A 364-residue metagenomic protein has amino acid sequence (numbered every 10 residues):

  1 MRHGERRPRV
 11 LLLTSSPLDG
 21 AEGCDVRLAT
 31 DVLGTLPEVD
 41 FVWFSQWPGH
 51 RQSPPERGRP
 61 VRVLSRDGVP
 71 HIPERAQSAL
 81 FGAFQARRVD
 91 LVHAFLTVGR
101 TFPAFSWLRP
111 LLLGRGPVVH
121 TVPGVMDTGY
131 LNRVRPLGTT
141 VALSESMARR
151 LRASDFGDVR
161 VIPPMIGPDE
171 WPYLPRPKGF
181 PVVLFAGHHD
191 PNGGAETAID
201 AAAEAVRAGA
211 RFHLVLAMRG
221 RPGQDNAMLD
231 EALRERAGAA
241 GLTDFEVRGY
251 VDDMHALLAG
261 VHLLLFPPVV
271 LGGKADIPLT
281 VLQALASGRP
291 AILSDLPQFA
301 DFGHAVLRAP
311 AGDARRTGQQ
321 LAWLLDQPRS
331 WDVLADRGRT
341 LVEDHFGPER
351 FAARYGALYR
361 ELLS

Functional and structural regions predicted by a protein language model:
L11-L13, L174-G193, I199-A202, V215: Conserved donor-binding/catalytic core segment of Leloir-type glycosyltransferases
E22-D31, D190-E204, A353: A conserved mid-protein helix/loop that constitutes part of the nucleotide-sugar donor-binding site
Y130-L131, R149, A153, P163-F180: Acidic anion/phosphate-binding donor-loop and adjacent secondary structure in glycosyltransferase catalytic cores
D230-V251: Nucleotide-activated donor-binding/catalytic signature segment of Leloir-type glycosyltransferases, i.e., the conserved
A259-K274, R289: Acidic donor-binding loop of glycosyltransferase active sites
P267-L282, A300-D301: Nucleotide-sugar-dependent
A286-L293: Short hydrophobic beta-strand element within catalytic cores of glycosyltransferases and related nucleotide-activated
L293, A305-R315, W323-R329: Conserved acidic donor-binding segment of nucleotide-sugar-dependent glycosyltransferases
